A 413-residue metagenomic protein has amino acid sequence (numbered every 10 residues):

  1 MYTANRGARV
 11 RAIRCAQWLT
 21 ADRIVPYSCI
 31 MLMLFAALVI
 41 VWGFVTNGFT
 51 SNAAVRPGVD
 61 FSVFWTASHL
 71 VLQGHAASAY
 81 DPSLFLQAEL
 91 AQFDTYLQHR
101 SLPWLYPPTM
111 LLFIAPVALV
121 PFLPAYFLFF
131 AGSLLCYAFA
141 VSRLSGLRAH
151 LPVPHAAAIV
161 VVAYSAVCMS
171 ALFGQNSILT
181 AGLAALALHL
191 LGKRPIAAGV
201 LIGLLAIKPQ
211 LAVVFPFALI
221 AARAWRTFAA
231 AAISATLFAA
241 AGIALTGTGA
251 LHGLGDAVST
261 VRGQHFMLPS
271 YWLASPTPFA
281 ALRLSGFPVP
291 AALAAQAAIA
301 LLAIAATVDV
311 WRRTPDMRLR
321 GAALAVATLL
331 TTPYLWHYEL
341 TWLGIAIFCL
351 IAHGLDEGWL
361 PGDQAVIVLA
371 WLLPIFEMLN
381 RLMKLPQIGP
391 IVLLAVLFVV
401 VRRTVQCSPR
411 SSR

Functional and structural regions predicted by a protein language model:
Y2-A197, L219-G344, F348-L355, C407-R413: Primarily membrane-embedded glycan-assembly and transfer machineries that use lipid-linked glycans
R23, W104-L105, A206, V213 (+4 more regions): Compositionally biased, intrinsically disordered/low-complexity regions enriched for serine, proline and threonine
R100-S101, I114, A158-I159, I202 (+5 more regions): Residue-level detector of alpha-helical transmembrane segments in integral membrane proteins
R194-A222: Voltage-sensor/pore transmembrane module of 6-TM cation channels
I207-Q210, T236-A241, G362-V366: Membrane-embedded alpha-helical segments of transport systems, primarily multispan ion/solute transporters
T248, I351-R413: Aromatic-enriched
